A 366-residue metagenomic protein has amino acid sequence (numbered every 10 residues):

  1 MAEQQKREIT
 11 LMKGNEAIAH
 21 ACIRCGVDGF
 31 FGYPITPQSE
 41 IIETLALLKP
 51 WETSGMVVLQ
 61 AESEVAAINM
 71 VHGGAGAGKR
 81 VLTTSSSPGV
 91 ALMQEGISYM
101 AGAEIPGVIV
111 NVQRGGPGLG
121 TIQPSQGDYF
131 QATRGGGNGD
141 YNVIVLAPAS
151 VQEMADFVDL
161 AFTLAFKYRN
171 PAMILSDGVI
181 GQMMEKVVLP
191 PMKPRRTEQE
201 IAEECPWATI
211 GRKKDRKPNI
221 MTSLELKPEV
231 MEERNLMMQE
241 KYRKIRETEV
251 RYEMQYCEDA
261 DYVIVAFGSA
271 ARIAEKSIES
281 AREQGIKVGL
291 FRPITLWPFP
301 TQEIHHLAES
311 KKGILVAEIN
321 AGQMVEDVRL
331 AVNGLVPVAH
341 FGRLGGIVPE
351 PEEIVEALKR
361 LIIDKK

Functional and structural regions predicted by a protein language model:
T10-L47: N-terminal glycine-rich anion-binding loops that anchor highly charged ligand groups
K13-A17, Q239-Y262, E275: Glycine-/acidic-rich phosphate or pyrophosphate-binding loops and their flanking alpha/beta elements
E40-R134, I144-F166: Thiamine diphosphate
V143-E200, E353-K366: Structural signature of the thiamine diphosphate
R169-M254: Conformationally flexible catalytic loops at phosphate/diphosphate-handling active centers
A274-L307: Generic long, charged, amphipathic alpha-helical segments
E318-K366: Peripheral docking tails and interdomain loops at the edges of cofactor- or intermediate-handling domains
